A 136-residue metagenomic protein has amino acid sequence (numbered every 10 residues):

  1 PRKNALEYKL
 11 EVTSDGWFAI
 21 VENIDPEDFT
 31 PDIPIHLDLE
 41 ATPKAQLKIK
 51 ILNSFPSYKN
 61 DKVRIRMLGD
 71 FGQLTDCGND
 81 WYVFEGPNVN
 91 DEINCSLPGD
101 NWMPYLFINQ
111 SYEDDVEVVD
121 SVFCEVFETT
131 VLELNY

Functional and structural regions predicted by a protein language model:
P1, A45-S54: A short, amphipathic beta-strand motif
R2-D32, Q110-V118: A short, solvent-exposed loop/turn motif at the edges and junctions of modular extracellular/periplasmic domains
R2-K9, W81-E113, C124-E128, L132-Y136: Short Pro-Gly-centered beta-turn/loop motif in secreted/extracellular proteins
T13-W17, K44, S54: Solvent-exposed coil/turn segments that connect beta secondary-structure elements in extracytoplasmic/periplasmic
D25-K48, D115-Y136: Extracellular beta-sheet/turn segments enriched in Thr/Pro/Gly and aliphatic residues
D25-P26, D76-G86, V119-V122: Solvent-exposed serine/threonine-rich low-complexity stretches and specific carbohydrate-binding patches
F55-C77: Short, ordered, surface-exposed loop/turn motifs in non-cytosolic proteins
